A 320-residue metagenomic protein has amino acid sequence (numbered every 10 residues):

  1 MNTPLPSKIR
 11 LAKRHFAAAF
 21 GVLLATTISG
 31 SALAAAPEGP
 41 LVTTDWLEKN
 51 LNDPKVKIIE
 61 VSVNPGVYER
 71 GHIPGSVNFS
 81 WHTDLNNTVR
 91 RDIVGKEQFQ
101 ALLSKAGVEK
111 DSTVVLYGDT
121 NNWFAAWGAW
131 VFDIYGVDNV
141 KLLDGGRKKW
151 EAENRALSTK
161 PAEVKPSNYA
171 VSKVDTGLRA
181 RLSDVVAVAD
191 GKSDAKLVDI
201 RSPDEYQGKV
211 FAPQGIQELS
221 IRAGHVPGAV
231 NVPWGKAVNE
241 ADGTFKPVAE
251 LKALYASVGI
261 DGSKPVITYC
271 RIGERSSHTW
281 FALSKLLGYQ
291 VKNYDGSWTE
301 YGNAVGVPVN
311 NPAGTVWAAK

Functional and structural regions predicted by a protein language model:
N2-F20, G273: Bacterial N-terminal signal peptides that target proteins for export
H15-S31: Bacterial N-terminal signal peptides
A32-G66, R147-I221, A313-K320: Flexible, polar/low-complexity N-terminal or interdomain linker segments that lie immediately upstream of folded
K57-V94: N-terminal, post-signal-peptide region of Sec/Tat-exported proteins
T83-T113, V230-P265: Helix-loop module immediately N-terminal to the HCX5R catalytic loop in PTP-like cysteine phosphatase domains
V94-K192, K209-V210, G224, R275-K292 (+1 more regions): Thiolate-centered catalytic microenvironments shared by cysteine-dependent enzyme domains
A253, V258-G314: C-terminal soluble interaction/assembly domains
